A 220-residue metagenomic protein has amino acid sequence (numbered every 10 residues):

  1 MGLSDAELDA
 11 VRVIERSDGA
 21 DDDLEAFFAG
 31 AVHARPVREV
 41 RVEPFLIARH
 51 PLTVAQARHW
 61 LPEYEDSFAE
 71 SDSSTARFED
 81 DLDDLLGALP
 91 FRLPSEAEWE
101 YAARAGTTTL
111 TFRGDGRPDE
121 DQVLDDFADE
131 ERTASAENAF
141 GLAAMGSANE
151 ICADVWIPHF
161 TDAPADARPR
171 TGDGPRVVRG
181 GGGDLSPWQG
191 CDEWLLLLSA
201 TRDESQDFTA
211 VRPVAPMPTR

Functional and structural regions predicted by a protein language model:
M1-G2, W194: Beta-loop motif signature
G2-P118, V155-I157, P216-T219: Active-site microenvironments of metalloenzymes and redox enzymes
E15, E25, Q189, E193-A200: Small-residue (glycine/proline)-centered packing/hinge motifs flanked by hydrophobic/aromatic residues
V32, V37-E39, A167-R170, R202-D203: Short secondary-structure boundary/capping segments
P36-V37, E130-A134, A200-S205: Short Gly/Pro-enriched turn/cap motifs at secondary-structure boundaries
D66-L195, D207: Functional-site microenvironments in short loops/helix caps that host divalent-cation chemistry
Q206-R220: Short, structured beta-strand segments at or near domain termini in extracellular proteins/domains
